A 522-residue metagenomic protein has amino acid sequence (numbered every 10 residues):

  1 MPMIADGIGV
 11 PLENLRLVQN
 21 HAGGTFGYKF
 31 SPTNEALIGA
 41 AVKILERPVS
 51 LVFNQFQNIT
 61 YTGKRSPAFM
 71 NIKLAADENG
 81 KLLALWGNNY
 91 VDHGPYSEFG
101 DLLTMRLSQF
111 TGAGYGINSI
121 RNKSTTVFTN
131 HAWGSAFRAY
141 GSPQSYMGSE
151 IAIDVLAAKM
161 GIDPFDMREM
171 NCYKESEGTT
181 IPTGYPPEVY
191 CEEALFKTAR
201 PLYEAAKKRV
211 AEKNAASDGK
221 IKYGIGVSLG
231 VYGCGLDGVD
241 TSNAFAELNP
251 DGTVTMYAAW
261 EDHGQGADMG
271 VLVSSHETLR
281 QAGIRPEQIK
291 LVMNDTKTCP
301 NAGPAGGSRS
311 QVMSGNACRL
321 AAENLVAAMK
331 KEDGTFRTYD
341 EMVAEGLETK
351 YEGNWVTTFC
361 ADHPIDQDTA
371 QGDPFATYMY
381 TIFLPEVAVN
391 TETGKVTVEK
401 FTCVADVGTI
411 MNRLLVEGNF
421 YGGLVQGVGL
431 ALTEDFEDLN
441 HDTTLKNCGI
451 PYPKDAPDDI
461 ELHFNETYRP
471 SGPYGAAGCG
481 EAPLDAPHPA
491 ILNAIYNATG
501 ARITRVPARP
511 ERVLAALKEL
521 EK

Functional and structural regions predicted by a protein language model:
M1-I8, M105, I225-W260, Q265: Conserved beta-alpha junction segments in alpha/beta enzyme cores
M1-M3, F26-P32, T60-S66, N71 (+9 more regions): Short acidic, glycine/serine/threonine-rich loops at helix termini
P2, G23-E46, S50-V52, A267 (+1 more regions): Thiamine diphosphate
G7-R16, K43-S50, E78, L103-I221 (+3 more regions): C-terminal catalytic domains of large/alpha subunits in multi-subunit enzymes
V18-H21, Q55-Y61, V254-W260, P374 (+1 more regions): Cysteine-centered functional microenvironments
P48, Q55-I120: Active-site cavity-forming subdomains of large catalytic enzyme subunits
L83, T255, V396-E399: Generic structural signal for well-ordered beta-strand positions
G87-Y96, E261-H263, F401-G408, E466: Short, solvent-exposed aromatic-acidic interface loops
